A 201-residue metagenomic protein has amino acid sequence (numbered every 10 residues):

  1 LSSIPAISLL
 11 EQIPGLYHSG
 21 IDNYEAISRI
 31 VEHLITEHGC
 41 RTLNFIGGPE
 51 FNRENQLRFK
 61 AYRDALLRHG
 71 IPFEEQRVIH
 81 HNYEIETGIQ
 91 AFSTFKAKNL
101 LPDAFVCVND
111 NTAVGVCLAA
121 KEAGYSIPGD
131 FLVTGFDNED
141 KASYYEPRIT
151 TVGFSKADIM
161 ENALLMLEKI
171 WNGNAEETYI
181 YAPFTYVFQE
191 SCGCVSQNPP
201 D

Functional and structural regions predicted by a protein language model:
S2-D201: Bacterial carbohydrate/catabolite-sensing allosteric modules
